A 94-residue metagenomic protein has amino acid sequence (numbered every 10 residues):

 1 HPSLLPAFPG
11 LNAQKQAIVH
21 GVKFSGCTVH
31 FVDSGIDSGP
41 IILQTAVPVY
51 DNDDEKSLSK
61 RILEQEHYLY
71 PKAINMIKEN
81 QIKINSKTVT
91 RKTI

Functional and structural regions predicted by a protein language model:
P2-K87: Donor/substrate-binding cores of folate-linked one-carbon enzymes
T88-K92: Generic recognition of long tandem-repeat/solenoid scaffolds
